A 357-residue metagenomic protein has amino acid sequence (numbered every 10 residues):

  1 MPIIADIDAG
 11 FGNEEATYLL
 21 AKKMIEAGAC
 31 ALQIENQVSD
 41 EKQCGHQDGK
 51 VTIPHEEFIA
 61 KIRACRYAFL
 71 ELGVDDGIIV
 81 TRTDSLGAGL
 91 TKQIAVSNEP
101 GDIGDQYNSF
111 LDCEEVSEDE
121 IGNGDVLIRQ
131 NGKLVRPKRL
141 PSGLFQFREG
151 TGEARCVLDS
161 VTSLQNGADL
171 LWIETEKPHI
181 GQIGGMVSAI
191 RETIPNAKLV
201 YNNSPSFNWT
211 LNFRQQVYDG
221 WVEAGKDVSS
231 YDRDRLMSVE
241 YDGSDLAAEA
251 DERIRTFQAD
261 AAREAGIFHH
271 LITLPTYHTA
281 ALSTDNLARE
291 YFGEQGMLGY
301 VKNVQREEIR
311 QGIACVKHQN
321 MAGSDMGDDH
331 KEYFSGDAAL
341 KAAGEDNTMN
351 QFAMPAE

Functional and structural regions predicted by a protein language model:
M1-A265, D328-A356: Alpha/beta enzyme core
C44-V51, A281-M297: C-terminal helical cap(s) of enzyme catalytic domains, especially alpha/beta-barrels
Q93-A95, T279-L287, N303-E308: Charged, low-complexity, helix-prone segments enriched in Lys/Glu/Asp/Gln
S188-K198, Y291-Y300, V304-A314: P-loop/Walker A phosphate-binding loop and immediately adjacent motor/lid segment at beta-alpha junctions
T210, H278-T279: A SIS-like phosphosugar-recognition module
A262-H270, L298-I309, V316, M321: Peripheral docking tails and interdomain loops at the edges of cofactor- or intermediate-handling domains
I272-Y277: Short acidic/histidine-rich active-site segments
G293-Y300, I313-A339: Structured C-terminal subdomain patch of bacterial secreted/periplasmic proteins
